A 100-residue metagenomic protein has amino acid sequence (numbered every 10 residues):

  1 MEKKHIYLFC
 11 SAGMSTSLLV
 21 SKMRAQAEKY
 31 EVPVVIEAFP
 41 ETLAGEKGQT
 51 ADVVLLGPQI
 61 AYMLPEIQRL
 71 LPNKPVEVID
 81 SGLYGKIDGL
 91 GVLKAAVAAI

Functional and structural regions predicted by a protein language model:
E2-L43: Conserved active-site segments centered on acidic
H5, P75-I100: Ser/Thr/Gly-rich flexible loops in soluble cytosolic domains mediating phosphotransfer, phosphorylation
S17-V20, A61-P65: Short, surface-exposed alpha-helical segments at coil->helix boundaries
A27, Q68-L71: Conserved hydrophobic residues forming the short capping helix/wall of the S-adenosyl-L-methionine
A38, L56, V78-D80: Structural signal for conserved beta-strand scaffold positions within catalytic alpha/beta enzyme cores
T42-A44, M63, D88: Short acidic active-site motifs
Q49-T50: Alpha-helix C-terminal capping/helix-to-coil transition sites in glycosyltransferase folds
V53-A61: N-terminal glycine-rich "phosphate-gripper" loop used for MgATP/nucleotide binding and carboxylate activation
